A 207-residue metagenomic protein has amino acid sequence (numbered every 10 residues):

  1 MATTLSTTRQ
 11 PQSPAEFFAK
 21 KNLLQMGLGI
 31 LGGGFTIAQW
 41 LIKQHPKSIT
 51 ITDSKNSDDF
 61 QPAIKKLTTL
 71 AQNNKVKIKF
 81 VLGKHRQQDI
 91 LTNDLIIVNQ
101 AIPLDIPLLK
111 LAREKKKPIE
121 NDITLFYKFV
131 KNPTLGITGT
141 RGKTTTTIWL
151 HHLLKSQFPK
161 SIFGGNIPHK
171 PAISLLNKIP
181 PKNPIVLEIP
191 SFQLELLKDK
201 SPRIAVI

Functional and structural regions predicted by a protein language model:
M1-N121: N-terminal leader/targeting and accessory segments in enzymes
Q88-L91, Q100-I207: Phosphate-binding loop of NTP-binding sites
